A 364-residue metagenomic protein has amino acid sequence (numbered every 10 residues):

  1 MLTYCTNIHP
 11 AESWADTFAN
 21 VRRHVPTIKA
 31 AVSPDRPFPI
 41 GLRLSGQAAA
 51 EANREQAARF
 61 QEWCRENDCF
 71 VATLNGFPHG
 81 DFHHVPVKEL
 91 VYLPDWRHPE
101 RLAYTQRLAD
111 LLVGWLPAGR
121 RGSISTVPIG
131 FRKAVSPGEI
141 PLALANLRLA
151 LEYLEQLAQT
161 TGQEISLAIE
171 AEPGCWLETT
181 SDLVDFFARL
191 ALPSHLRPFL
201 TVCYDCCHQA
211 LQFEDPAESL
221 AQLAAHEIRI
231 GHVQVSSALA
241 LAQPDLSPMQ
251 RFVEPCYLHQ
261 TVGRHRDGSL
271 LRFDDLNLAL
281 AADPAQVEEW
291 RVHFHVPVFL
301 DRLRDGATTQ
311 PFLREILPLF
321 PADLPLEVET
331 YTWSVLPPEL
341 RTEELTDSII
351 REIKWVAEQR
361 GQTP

Functional and structural regions predicted by a protein language model:
M1, D35-P37, D68-V71, G119-R121 (+5 more regions): A general structural motif
M1-G119, S123, E152, R197 (+2 more regions): N-terminal pre-domain/capping segments
C5-H9, R43-Q47, G76-H79, V127-F131 (+5 more regions): Active-site beta-loop-alpha junctions enriched in small/polar residues
T17, V21, T105, A143-L147 (+4 more regions): Aromatic/hydrophobic pocket-lining residues that form the small-molecule binding cavity in soluble enzyme cores
F18, N53-A57, P137, L177-S181 (+2 more regions): Conserved strand-to-helix beginnings and helix N-cap segments that scaffold or border functional pockets
V85-T201: Active-site acidic/histidine proton-transfer and metal-coordination neighborhood in alpha/beta enzyme cores
E155-A281, V287, V296: Acidic/histidine-rich catalytic cores of soluble enzymes
L271-P364: Flexible, acidic glycine-rich loops studded with aromatic residues
